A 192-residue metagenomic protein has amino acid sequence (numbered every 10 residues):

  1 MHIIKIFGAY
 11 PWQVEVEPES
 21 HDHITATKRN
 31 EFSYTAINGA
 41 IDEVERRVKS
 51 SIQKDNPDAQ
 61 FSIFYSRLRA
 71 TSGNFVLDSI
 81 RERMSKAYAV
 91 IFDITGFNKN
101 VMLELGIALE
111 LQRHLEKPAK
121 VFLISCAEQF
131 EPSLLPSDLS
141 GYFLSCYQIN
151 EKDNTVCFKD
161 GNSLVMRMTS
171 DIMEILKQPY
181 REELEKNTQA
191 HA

Functional and structural regions predicted by a protein language model:
M1-S72, E82-M84: Conserved N-terminal substructure of TIR/SEFIR domains
Y10-W12, L123-A127: Short beta-strand/turn micro-motifs composed of small residues that flank or help shape donor/cofactor-binding pockets
F64-L68, I124, Y147-I149: Conserved beta-strand termini and adjacent loop/short-helix elements that scaffold enzyme active sites in alpha/beta
R67-E110, N162-V165: TIR-domain catalytic/interaction hotspot
I91, K120-I124, S145: Hydrophobic/aromatic beta-strand patches that form the interior of the parallel beta-sheet core in alpha/beta enzyme
L109-A119: Arginine/glycine-rich "motif VI" loop of SF2 helicases in the C-terminal RecA-like domain
E128-D138: Short, glycine/polar-rich helix-capping loops at beta-to-alpha or helix-loop-helix junctions that flank or form
S137-A192: C-terminal interaction surface of TIR/SEFIR-family domains
